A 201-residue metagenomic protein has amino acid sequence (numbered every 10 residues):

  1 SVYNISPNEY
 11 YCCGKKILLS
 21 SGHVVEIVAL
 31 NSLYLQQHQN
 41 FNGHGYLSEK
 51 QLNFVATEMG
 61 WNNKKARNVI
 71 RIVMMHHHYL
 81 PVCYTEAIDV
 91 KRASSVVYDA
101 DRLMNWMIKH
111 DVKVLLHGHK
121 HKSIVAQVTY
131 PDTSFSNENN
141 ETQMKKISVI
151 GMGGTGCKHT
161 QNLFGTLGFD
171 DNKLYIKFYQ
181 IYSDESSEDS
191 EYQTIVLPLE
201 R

Functional and structural regions predicted by a protein language model:
S1-K50, F54, Q143: Extended active-site neighborhood of metal-dependent phosphoesterases/phosphodiesterases
V2-E9, K15-G22, W61-V69, L103-V112 (+1 more regions): A structural motif corresponding to the C-terminal end of an alpha-helix and its immediate exit/capping segment
I27-A29, I70-M74, L116: Structural motif
L30, V55, H76, H119 (+1 more regions): Divalent metal-coordination and catalytic microenvironments
S32-Q37, H77-P81, H121-S123, T155-C157 (+2 more regions): Short, solvent-exposed loop/turn segments at secondary-structure junctions
Q36-K50, G60-V112: Active-site-proximal segments of metal-dependent phosphoesterases and phosphodiesterases across multiple
V90-F178: Conserved beta-sheet core of the metallophosphoesterase superfamily
L167-R201: A short C-terminal boundary segment appended to hydrolase-like catalytic domains
